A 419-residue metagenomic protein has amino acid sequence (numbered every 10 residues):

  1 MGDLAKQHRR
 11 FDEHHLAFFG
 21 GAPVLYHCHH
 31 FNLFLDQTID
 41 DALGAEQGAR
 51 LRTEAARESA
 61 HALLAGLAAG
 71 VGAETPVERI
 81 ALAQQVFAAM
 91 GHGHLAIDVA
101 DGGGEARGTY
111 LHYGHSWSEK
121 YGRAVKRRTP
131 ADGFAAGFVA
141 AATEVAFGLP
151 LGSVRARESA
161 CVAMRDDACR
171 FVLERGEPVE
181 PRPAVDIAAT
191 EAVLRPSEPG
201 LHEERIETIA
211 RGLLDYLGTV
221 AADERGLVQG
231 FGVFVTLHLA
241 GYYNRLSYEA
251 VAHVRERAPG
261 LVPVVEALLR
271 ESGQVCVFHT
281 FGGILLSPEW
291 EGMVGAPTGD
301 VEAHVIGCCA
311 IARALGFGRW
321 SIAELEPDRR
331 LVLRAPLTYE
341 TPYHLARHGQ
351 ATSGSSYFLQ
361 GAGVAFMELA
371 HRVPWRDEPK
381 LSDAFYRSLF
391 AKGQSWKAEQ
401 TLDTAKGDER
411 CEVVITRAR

Functional and structural regions predicted by a protein language model:
M1-F134, G148-F358, A362, R372-R419: N-terminal accessory segment detector
A136-E144: Extended, Lys/Arg-enriched charged tracts that mediate electrostatic binding to polyanionic substrates
